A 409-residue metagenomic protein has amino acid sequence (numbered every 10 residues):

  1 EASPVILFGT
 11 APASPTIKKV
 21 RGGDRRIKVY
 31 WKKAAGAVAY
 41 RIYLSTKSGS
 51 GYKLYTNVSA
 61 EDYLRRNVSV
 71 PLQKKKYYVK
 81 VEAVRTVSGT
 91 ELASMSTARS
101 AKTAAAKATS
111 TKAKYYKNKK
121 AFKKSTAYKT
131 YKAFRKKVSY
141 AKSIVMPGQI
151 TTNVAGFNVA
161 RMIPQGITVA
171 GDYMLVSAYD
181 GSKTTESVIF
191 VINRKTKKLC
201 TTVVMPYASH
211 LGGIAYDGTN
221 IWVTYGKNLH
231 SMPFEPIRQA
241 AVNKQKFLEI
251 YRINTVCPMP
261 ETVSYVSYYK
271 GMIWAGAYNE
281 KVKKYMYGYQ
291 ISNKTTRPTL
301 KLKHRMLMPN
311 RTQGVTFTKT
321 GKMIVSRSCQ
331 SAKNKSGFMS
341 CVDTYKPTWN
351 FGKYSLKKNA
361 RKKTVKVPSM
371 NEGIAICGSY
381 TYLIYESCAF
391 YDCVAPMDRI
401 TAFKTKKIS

Functional and structural regions predicted by a protein language model:
E1, V68-T90: Beta-strand-rich modules
A2-A11, T86-A108: Extracellular fibronectin type III
R25-A37: Conserved aromatic anchor
R41-Q73, T86: Recognizes extended acidic, P/S/T-rich segments that occur within or adjacent to Ig-like beta-sandwich modules
A105-A155, T401-S409: Sequence/structural signature of beta-propeller modules and their immediately flanking N-terminal secretory/stalk
P147-T185: Beta-strand-rich domains and repeat architectures in extracellular enzymes and scaffolds, especially beta-propellers
V159-G166, A208-A215, V256-Y268, M308-F317 (+1 more regions): Repeated scaffold domains used in trafficking and secretory/extracellular systems, primarily beta-propellers
M306-G352: Loop/turn-rich, solvent-exposed surfaces of beta-rich toroidal or solenoidal domains
